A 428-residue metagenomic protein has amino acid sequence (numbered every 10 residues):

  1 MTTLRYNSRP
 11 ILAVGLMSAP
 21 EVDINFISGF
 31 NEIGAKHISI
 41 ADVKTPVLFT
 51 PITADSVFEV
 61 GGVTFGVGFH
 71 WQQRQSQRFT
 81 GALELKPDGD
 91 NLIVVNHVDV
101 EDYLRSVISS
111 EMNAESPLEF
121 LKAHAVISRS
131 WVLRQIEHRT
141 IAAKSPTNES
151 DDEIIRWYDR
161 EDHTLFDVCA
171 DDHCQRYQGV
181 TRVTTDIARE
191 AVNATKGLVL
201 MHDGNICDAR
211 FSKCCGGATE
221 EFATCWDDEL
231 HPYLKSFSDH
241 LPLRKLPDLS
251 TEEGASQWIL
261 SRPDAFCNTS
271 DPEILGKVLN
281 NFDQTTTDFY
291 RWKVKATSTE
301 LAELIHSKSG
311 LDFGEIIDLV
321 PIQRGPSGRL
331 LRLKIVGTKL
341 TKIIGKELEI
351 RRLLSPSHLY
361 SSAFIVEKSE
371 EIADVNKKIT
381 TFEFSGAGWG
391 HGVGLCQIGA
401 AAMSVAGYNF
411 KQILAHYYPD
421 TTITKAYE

Functional and structural regions predicted by a protein language model:
M1-E428: Conserved, single-site charged/polar hotspot
